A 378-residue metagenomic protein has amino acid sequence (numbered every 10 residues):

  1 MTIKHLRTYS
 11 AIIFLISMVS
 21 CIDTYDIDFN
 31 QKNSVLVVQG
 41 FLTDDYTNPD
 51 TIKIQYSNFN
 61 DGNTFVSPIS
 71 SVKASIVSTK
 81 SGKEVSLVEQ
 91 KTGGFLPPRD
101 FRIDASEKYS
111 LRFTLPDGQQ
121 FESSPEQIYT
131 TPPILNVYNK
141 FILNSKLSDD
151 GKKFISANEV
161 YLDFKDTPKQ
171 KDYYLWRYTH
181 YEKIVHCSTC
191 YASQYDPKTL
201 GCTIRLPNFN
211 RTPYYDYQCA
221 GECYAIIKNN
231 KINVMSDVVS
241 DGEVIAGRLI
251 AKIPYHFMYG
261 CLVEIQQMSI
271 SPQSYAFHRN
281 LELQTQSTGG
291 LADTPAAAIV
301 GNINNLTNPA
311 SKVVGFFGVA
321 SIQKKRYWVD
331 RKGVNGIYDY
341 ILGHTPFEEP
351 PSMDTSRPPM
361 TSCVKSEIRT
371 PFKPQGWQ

Functional and structural regions predicted by a protein language model:
T2-S10: Bacterial N-terminal signal peptides that target proteins for export
S17-S20: C-terminal motif of bacterial Sec signal peptides marking the signal peptidase cleavage site
I22-K73, V77-Q378: A sequence/structural signal for flexible, mid-protein segments enriched in small/helix-disrupting residues
